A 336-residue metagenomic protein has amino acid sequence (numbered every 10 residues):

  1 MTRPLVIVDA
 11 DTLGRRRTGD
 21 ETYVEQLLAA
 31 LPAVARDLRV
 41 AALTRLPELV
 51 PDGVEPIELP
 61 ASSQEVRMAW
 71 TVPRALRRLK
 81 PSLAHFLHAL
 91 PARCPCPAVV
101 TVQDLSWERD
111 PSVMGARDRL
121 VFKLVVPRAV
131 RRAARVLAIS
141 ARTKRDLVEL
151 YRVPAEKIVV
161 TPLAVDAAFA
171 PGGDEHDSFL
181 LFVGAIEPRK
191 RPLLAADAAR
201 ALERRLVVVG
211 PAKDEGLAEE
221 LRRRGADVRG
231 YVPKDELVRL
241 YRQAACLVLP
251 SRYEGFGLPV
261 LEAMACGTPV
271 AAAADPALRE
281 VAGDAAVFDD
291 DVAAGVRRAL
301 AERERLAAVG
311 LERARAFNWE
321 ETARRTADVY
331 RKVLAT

Functional and structural regions predicted by a protein language model:
M1-T336: Carbohydrate transferase catalytic cores enriched for Leloir-type hexosyltransferases
